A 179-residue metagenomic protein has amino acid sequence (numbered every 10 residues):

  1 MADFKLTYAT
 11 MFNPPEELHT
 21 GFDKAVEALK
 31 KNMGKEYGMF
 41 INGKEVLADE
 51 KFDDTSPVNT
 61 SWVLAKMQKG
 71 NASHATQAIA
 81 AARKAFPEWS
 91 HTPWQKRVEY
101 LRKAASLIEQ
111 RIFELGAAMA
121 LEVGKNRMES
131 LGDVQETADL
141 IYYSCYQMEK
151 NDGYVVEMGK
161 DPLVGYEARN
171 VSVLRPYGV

Functional and structural regions predicted by a protein language model:
M1-E17, Q135, D139-G153, V171: C-terminal segments
M1-V63: Hydrophobic face of amphipathic alpha-helices that form TPR/SEL1-like repeat modules and related alpha-solenoid
M33, I41-N42, V123, D152 (+2 more regions): Short glycine-rich loop/turn motifs that provide flexible caps or phosphate-binding loops at active sites
M39, E149, L174: Short glycine- and Lys/Arg-enriched binding-loop motifs that mark or flank ligand-binding interfaces
T55, N59-V156: Glycine-rich loop-to-alpha-helix module at the N-terminal edge of alpha/beta enzyme cores
Y154-V179: Conserved small-residue-rich beta-alpha loop and adjacent elements that most often cradle the phosphate/pyrophosphate
